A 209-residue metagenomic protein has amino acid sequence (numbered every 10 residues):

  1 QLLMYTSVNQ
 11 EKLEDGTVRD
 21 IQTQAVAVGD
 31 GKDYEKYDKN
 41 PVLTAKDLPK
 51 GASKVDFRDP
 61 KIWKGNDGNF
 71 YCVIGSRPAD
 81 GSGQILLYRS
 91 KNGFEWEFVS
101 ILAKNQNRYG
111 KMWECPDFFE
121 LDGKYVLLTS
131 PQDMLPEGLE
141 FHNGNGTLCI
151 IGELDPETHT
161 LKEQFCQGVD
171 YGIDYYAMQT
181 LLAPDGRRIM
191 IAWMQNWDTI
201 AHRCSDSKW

Functional and structural regions predicted by a protein language model:
Q1-D59, K64-Y109, E120-Y171, I191-W209: Beta-rich carbohydrate-recognition and catalytic domains
D59-K61, C115-D117, A177-T180: Conserved beta-strand position repeated once per blade in WD40 beta-propeller domains
Y109-E114, I173-A177: Repeat-based blade/solenoid architectures
A183-P184: Structural secondary-structure packing elements that flank or coincide with functional cores
R187-I189: Eukaryote-biased detector of low-complexity, proline/serine/threonine-rich segments and adjacent exposed loops
